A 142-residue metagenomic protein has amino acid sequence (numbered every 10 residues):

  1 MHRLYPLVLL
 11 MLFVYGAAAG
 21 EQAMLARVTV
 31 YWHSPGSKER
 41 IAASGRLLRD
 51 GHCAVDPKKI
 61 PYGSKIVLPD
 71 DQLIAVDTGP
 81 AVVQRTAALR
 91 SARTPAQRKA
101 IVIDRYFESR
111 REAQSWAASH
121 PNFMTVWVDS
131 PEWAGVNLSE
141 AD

Functional and structural regions predicted by a protein language model:
H2-L9: Sec-dependent signal peptide recognition, specifically the positively charged N-region followed immediately by
L10-A19: Hydrophobic h-region of N-terminal signal peptides that target proteins for export in Gram-negative bacteria
A19-D142: Solvent-exposed, well-ordered loop and adjacent helix/strand elements within mature globular domains that form
